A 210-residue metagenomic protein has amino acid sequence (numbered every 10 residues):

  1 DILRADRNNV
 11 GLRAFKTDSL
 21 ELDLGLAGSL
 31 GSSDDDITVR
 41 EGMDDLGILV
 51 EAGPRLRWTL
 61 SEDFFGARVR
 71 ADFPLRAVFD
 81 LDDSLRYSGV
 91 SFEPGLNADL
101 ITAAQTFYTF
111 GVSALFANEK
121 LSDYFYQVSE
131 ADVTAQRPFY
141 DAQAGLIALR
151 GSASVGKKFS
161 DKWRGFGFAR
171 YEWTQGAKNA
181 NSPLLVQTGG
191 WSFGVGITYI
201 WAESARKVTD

Functional and structural regions predicted by a protein language model:
D1-E21, L60-R70, S84-R86, I101-Y108 (+2 more regions): Short loop/turn motifs that connect adjacent beta-strands in outer-membrane beta-barrel proteins
D1-R55, A117-K120, F125-D141, L184-L185 (+1 more regions): Transmembrane beta-barrel domains of Gram-negative outer membranes and organellar outer membranes
D18, L46-A52, R86-F92, Q143-L149 (+1 more regions): Residues that define the transmembrane beta-barrel architecture of outer-membrane proteins
L20-L22, V50-P54, A71, V90-P94 (+1 more regions): Generic beta-strand structural signal
D23-A27, R70-V78, T109-L115, F168-R170 (+2 more regions): Transmembrane beta-strands of outer-membrane beta-barrel proteins
I37-M43, R70, Y87-G89: "Short basic amphipathic alpha-helical interaction patches in structured regions
W58, R76-R164, Y171-N179, L184: Outer-membrane beta-barrel transmembrane domain signature
T188-D210: Outer-membrane beta-barrel "beta-signal"
